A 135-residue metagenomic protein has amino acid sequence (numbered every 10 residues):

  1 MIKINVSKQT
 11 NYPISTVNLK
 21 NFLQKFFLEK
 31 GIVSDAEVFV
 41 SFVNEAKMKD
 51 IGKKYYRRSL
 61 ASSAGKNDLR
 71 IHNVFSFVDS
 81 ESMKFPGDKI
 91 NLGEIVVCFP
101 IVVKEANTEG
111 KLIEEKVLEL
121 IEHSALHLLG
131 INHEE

Functional and structural regions predicted by a protein language model:
M1-L120, A125-E135: An acidic/histidine-cluster motif and surrounding catalytic segment that typifies divalent-metal-assisted enzyme active
